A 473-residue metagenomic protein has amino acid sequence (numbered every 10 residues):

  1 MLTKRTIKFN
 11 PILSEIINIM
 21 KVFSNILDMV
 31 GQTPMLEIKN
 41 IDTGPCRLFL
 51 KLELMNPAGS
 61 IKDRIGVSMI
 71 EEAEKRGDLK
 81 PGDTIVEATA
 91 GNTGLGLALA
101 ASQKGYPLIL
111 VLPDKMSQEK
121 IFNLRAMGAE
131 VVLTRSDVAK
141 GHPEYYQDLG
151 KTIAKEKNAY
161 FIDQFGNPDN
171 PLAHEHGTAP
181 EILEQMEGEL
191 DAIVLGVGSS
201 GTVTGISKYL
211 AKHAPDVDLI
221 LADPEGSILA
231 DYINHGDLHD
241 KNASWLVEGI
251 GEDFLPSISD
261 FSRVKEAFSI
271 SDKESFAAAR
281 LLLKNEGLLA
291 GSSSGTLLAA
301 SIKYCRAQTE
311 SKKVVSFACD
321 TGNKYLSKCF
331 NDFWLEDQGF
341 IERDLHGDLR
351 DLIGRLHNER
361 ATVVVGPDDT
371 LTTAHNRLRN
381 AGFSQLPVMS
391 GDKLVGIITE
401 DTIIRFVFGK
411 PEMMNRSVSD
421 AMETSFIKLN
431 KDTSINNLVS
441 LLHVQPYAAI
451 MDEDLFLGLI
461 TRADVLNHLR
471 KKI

Functional and structural regions predicted by a protein language model:
F9, L13-L352: PLP-dependent amino-acid enzyme catalytic core
A101, I182, G287, L378 (+4 more regions): Terminal peptide-recognition signature
K115-Q118, A361-T362, L371: Short glycine/proline-centered loop/turn elements that form peptide/ligand docking sites
R263, G347-V363, D369, N415-F426: Bateman (tandem CBS) regulatory domains
V363-G382, V388-S390, V407, I427-P446 (+2 more regions): The conserved cystathionine-beta-synthase
L394-I397, I435, F456-L459: Glycine-rich acetyl-CoA-binding "A-motif" of GNAT/NAT acetyltransferases
